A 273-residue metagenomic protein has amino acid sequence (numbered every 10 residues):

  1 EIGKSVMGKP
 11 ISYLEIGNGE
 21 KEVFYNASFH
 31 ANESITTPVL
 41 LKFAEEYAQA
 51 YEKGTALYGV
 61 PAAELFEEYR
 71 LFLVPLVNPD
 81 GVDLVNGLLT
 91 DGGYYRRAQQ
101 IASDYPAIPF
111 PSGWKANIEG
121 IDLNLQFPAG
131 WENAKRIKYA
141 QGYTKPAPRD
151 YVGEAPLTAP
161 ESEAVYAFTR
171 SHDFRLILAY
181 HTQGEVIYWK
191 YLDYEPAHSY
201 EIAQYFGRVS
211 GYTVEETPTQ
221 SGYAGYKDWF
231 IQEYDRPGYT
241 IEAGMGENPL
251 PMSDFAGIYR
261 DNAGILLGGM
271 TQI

Functional and structural regions predicted by a protein language model:
E1-G3, K53-A62, V214-T219: Surface-exposed patches in mature extracellular/periplasmic domains of secreted proteins
E1-V23: Soluble metallo-hydrolase cores and metallopeptidase-like ectodomains found primarily in the secretory/periplasmic
G3, G17, P75-V77, F127 (+1 more regions): Residues at the C-termini of beta-strands that transition into short coil/loop
G8-I11, L57-V60, S221-D228: Alpha-helical scaffolding within the catalytic cores of extracellular/periplasmic polymer-degrading hydrolases
S12-Y13, Y25-N26, D122-L125, T240-E242: Active-site-proximal beta-strand elements of phosphoester/diester hydrolases
E20, S34-I35, K42-A44, A48-Y188 (+1 more regions): Active-site/substrate-binding loop(s) of hydrolase catalytic cores
A27-N32: Active-site histidine-acidic residue metal-binding/catalytic motifs, centered on HxH/HExxH-like signatures
F127-I273: Metallocarboxypeptidase
